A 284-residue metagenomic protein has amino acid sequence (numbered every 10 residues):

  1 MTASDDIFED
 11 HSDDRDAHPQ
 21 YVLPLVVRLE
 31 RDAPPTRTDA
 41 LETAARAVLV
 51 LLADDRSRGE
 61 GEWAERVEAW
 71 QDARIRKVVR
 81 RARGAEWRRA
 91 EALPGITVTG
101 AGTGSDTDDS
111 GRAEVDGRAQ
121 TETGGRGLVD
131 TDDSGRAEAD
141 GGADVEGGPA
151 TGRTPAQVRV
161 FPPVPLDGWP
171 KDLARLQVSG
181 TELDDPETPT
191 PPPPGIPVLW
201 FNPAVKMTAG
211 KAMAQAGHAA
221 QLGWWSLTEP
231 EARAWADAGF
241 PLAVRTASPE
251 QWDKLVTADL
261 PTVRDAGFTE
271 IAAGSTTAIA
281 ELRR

Functional and structural regions predicted by a protein language model:
M1-G111, D116-G117, G125-L242, S248-E250 (+1 more regions): Positively charged, small/polar-rich N-terminal and surface patches that mediate targeting and assembly and bind
